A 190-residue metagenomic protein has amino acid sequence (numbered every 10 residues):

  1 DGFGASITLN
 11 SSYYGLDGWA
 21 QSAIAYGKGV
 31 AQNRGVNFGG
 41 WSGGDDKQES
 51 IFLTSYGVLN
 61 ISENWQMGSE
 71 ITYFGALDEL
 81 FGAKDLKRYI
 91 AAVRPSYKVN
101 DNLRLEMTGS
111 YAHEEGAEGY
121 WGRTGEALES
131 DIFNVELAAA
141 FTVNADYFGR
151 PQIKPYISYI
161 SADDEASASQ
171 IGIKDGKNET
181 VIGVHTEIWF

Functional and structural regions predicted by a protein language model:
D1-V135, F141, T180: Detector for outer-membrane/organellar transmembrane beta-barrel domains, recognizing the amphipathic beta-strand
Q21-Y26, Q152-I160: Extended hydrophobic secondary-structure segments that form protein cores and membrane-embedded regions
I90, V99, A162, W189-F190: Tryptophan-centered motif/residue detector
A112-E114, T142-D146, I160-D164: Short Gly/Pro-enriched loop/turn and capping motifs at secondary-structure junctions
L128-S130, R150-Y156, D175-N178: Glycine-rich, flexible loop segments associated with nucleotide phosphate handling
L137, G176-F190: Outer-membrane beta-barrel "beta-signal"
A140-K154: Outer-membrane beta-barrel biogenesis signature
E165-I173: Low-complexity, intrinsically disordered Gly/Pro/Thr-rich segments
